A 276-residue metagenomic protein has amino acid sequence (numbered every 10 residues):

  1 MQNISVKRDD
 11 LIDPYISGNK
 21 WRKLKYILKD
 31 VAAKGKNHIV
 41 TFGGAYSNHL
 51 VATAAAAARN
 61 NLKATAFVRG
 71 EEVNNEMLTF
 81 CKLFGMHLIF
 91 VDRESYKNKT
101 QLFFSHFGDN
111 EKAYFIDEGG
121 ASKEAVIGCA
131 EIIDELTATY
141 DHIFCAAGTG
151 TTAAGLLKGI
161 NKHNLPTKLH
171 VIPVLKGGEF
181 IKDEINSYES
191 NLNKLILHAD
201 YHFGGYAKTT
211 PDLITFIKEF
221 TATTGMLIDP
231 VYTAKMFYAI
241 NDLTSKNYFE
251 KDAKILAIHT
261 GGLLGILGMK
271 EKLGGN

Functional and structural regions predicted by a protein language model:
M1-N276: PLP-dependent amino-acid enzyme catalytic core
